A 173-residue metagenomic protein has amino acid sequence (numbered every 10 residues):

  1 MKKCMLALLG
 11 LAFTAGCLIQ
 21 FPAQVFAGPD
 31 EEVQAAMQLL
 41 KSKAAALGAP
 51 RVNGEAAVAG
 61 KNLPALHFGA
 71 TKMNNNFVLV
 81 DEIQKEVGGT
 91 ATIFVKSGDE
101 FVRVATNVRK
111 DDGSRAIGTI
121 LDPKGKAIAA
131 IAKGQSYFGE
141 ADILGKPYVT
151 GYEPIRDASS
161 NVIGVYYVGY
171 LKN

Functional and structural regions predicted by a protein language model:
M1-C4: Positively charged n-region of N-terminal signal peptides that target proteins for export
L9-Q20: Bacterial N-terminal signal peptides
F21-A65, G88-G89, E140: Juxtamembrane extracytoplasmic/periplasmic/luminal helical "stalk" adjacent to the first N-terminal
V58, F68, A132, I143-L144 (+1 more regions): Structural motif
H67-T71, P147-N173: Conserved beta-strands of PAS-like sensory domains
N74-G88, A105-G145: Extracytoplasmic/periplasmic sensor domains and loops in membrane signaling proteins
T92-D99: Short hydrophobic alpha-helical segments used for membrane anchoring or interfacial signaling
E100, L144-Y148: Short acidic/glycine-enriched loop/turn segments that link adjacent beta-strands
